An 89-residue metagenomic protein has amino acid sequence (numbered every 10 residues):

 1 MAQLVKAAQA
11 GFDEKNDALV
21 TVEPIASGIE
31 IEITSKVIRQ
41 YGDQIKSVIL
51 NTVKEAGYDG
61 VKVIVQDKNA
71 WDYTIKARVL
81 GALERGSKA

Functional and structural regions predicted by a protein language model:
M1-A89: N-terminal intrinsically disordered, cationic/polar leader segments that include organellar targeting peptides
